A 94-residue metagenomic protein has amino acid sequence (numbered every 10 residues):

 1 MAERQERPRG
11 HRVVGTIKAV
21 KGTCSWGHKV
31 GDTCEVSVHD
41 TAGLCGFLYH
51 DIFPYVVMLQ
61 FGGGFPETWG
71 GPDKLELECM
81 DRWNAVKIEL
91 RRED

Functional and structural regions predicted by a protein language model:
A2-G15: Short, basic/aromatic beta-hairpin or loop at an interaction surface
R9, F65-D94: Short, compact, well-ordered microdomains
G15-S25: N-terminal first-folded block
V20-G22, H39-L44: Short, charged beta-turn/beta-strand-edge "cap" motif at the junction between a beta-strand and an adjacent loop
G46-G63: Short, compositionally biased
